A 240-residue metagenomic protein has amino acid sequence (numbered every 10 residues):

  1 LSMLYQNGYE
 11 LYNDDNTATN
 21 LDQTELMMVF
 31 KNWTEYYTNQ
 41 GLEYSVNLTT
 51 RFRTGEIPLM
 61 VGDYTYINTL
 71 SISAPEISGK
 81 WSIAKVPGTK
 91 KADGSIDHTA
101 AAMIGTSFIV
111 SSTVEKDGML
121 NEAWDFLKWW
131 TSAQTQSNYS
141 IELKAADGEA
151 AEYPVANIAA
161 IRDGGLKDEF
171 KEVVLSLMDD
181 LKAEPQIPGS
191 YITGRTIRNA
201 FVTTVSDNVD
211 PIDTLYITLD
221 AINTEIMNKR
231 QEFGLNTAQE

Functional and structural regions predicted by a protein language model:
L1-N16, I96-S112, T193-V202: Periplasmic solute-binding protein
D15-S45: Glycine-centered hinge/linker elements that transmit conformational signals in sensory and ligand-binding systems
K31, E35-G41, A74-D147: Extracytoplasmic/periplasmic substrate-recognition and gating elements
V46-M60, N199, T203-D207: Short helices/loops that flank or line small-molecule/ion binding pockets
P58-D63, S82-A84: Paired acidic/hydrophobic, glycine-rich loop segments that form the ligand-binding mouth/hinge of periplasmic-binding
Y64-S78: A ligand-binding cleft/hinge motif common to bilobed small-molecule-binding domains
A102, D168-I222, M227: C-terminal capping/gating helix-and-loop segments adjacent to ligand/active sites or protein-protein/ligand interfaces
N223-E240: Short, low-complexity disordered leader/linker segments with a strong preference for bacterial N-terminal type II
